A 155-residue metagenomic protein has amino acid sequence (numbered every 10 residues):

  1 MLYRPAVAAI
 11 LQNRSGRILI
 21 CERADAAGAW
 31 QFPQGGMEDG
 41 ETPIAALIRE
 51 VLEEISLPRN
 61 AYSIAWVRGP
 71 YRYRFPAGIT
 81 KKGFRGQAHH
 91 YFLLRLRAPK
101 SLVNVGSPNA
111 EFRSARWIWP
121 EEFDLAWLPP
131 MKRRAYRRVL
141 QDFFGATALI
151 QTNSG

Functional and structural regions predicted by a protein language model:
M1-I18, D39: Conserved N-terminal beta-strand and adjoining loop/helix that marks the start of the Nudix/MutT-like hydrolase domain
L2-R4, N13, F84-Q87, A110: A generic fold-level signal
R4, D25-A27, F32, R85-H89: Short connector loops at helix/strand junctions that flank enzyme active sites, especially segments positioning acidic
I10, L19-C21, H90-L94: Short, hydrophobic/aromatic-rich beta-strand segments within well-structured domains
E22, A27-W30, R95-G155: Nudix hydrolase/Nudix homology domain
F32-R68: The catalytic Nudix box helix
P33, D39, I79-K81, I150-G155: Functional cleft and adjacent loop/helix regions within the main domain that mediate ligand binding or catalysis
P70-V103, R116: Active-site-adjacent beta-strand/loop module that shapes the phosphate/pyrophosphate-binding cleft
